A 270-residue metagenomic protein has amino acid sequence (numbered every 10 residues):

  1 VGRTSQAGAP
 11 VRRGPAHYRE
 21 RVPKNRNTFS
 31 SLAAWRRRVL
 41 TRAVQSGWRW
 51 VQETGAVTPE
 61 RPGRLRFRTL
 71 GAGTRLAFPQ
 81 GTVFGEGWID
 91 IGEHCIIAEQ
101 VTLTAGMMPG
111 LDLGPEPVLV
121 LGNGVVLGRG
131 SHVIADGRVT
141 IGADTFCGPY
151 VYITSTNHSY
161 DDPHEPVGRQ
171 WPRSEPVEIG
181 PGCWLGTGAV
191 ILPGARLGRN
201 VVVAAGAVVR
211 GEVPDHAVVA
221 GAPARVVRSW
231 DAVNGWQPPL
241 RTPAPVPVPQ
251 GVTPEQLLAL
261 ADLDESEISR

Functional and structural regions predicted by a protein language model:
G2-T154, G180-G182, A189, R199 (+2 more regions): Domain-scale signature associated with acetyltransferase and cell-envelope carbohydrate enzymes
A135, P193, G211: Conserved coupling/switch loop of ABC ATPases
G142-H164, R169-Q170, S174: Histidine/lysine/aspartate-rich catalytic loop segments that bind and position anionic ligands
A195-L197: C-terminal substrate-recognition "lid" of short-chain dehydrogenase/reductases
V202-A204, V208: A generic "structured core" feature
V208-R210, V218, V226: Conserved hydrophobic/aromatic beta-strand scaffold that supports enzyme active sites
